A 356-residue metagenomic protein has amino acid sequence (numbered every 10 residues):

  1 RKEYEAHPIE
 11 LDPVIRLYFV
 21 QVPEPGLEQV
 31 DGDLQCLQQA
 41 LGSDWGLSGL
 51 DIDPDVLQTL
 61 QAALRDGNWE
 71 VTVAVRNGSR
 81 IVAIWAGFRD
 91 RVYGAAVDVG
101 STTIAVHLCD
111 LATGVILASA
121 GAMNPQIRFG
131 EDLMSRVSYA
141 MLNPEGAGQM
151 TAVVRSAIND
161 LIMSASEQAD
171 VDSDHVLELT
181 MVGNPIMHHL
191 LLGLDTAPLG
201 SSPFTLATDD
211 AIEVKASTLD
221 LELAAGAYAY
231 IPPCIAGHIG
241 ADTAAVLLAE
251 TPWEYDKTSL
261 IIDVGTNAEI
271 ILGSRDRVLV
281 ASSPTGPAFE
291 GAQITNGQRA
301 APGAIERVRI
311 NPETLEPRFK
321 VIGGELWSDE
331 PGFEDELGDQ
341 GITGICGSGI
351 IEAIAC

Functional and structural regions predicted by a protein language model:
R1-A96, S101, T113, G148-L179 (+2 more regions): Nucleotide/phosphate-binding catalytic cleft detector across ATP-hydrolyzing and phosphate-transferring enzymes
G49, P144-G146, N184, G265 (+2 more regions): Short, structured coil/loop segments at alpha-helix boundaries
V97-S101, V106-M134, P198-A211, A245 (+2 more regions): Glycine-rich phosphate-binding loop of actin/hexokinase-like ATP-binding domains
F129-E145: A short small-residue
E145, Y230-A236, E336-I342: A short glycine/serine-rich beta->alpha loop
L190, Q340-C356: Conserved ATP-utilizing enzyme core subdomain
